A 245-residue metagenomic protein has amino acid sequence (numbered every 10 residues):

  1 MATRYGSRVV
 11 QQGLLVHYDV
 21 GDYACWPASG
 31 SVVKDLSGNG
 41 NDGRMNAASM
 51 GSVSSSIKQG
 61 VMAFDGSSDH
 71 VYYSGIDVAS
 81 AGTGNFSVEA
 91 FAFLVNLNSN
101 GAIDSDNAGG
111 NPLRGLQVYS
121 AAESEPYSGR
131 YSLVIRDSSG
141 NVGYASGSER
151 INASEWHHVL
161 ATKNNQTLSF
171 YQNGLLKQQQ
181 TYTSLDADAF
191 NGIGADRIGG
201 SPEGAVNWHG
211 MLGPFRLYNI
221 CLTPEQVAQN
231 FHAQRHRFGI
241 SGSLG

Functional and structural regions predicted by a protein language model:
M1-S31, I57-L222, G239-G245: Extracellular glycan-associated modules
K34-D42, A228-G245: Short, surface-exposed polybasic-and-hydrophobic patches located at secondary-structure transitions
N39-Q59: Extracellular glycan-recognition surfaces and repeat-rich motifs
N41-A48, Y72, Q179, Q229: Generic hydrophobic alpha-helical membrane-span motif
E225: C-terminal active-site-capping segments
